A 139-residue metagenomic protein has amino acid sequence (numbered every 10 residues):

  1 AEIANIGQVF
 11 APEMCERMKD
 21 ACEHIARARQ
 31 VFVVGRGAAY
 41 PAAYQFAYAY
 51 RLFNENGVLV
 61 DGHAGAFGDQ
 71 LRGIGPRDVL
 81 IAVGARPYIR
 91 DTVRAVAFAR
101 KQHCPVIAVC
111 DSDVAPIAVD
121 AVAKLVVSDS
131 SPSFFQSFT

Functional and structural regions predicted by a protein language model:
A1-R17: HTH-adjacent hinge/linker in prokaryotic transcriptional regulators
M14-A26: Short, acidic loop-to-helix structural element flanking the phosphoryl-transfer center in phosphate-processing enzymes
R27-T139: Glycine-rich phosphate-binding loops that contact phosphosugars or nucleotide phosphates
